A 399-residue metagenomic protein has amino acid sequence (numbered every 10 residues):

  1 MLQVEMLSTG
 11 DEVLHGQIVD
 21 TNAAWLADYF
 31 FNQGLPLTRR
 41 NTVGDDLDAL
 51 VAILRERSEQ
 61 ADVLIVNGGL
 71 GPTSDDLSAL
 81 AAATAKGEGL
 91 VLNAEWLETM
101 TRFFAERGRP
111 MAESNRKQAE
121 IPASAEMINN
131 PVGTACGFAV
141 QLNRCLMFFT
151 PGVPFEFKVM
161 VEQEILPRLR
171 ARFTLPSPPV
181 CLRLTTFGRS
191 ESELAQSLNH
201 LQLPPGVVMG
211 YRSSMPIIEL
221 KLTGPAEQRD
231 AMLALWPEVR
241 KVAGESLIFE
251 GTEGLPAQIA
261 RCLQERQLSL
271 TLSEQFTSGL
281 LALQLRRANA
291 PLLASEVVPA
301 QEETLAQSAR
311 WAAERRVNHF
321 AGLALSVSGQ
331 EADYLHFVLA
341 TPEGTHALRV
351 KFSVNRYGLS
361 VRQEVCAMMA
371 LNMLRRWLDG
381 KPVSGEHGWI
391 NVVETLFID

Functional and structural regions predicted by a protein language model:
M1-N41, L292-A294: Glycine-rich phosphate/diphosphate-binding loop of Rossmann-like nucleotide-binding domains
V4-M6, M147, L270: Conserved hydrophobic helix-helix packing surfaces used for dimerization/oligomerization
T9-D11, V66-S74, P151, P225-A226 (+1 more regions): Glycine-rich beta-strand-to-loop/alpha-helix junction loops that act as flexible
T42, D48-R55, E59, D76-R172 (+2 more regions): Proline/glycine-rich low-complexity loops and linkers
F138-V140, Y211-S213, L335-E343: Short beta-strand elements
Q141-N143, F149-P216, T223-A226, D230-M232: Accessory alpha-helical/coil subdomains and C-terminal extensions that flank or cap enzyme catalytic cores
A231-D399: Short alpha-helical segments enriched in small residues
